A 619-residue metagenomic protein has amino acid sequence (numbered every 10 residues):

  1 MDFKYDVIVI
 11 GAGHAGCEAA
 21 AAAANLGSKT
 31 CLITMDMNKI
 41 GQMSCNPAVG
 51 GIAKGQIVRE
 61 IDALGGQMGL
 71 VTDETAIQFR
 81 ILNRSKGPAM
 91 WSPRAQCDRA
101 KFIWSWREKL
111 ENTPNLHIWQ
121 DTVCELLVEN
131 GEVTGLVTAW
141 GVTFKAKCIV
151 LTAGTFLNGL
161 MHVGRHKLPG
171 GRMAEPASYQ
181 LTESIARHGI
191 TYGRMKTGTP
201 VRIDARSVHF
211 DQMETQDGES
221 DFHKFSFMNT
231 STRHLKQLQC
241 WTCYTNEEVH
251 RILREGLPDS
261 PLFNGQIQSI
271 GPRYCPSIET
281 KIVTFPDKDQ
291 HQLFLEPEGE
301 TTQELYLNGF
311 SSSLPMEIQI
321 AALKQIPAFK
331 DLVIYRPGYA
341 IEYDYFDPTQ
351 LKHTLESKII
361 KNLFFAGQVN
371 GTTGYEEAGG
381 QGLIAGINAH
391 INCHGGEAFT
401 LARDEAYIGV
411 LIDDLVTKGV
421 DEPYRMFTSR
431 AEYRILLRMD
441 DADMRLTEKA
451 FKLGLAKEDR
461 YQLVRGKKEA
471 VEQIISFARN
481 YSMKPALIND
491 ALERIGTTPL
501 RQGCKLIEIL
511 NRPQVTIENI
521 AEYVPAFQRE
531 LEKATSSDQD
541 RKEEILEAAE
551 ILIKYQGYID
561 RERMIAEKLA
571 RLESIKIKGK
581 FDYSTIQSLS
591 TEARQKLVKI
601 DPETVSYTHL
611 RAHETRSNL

Functional and structural regions predicted by a protein language model:
F3-G13: Beta1/beta-strand and adjacent pyrophosphate-binding region of the FAD-binding site in flavoprotein oxidoreductases
K4, A21-E125, W140, T152-P169 (+4 more regions): Conserved N-terminal/central alpha/beta ligand/cofactor-binding core
K54, E183-I320, I408, T417-D490 (+2 more regions): An anion/pyrophosphate-binding glycine-rich loop and adjacent beta-alpha core in soluble alpha-beta enzymes
A139-C148: Core beta-strand elements of the Rossmann-like FAD/NAD(P) dinucleotide-binding domain in flavoenzyme oxidoreductases
Y306-T372, T400-D413, K542-K596, T604: A glycine-rich dinucleotide-binding beta-alpha-beta segment and adjacent secondary-structure elements that constitute
G379-F399: Internal hydrophobic alpha-helix adjacent to the cofactor/substrate pocket in enzyme cavities
R430, T447-T604, R616: Extended, charge-enriched "interface" segments that sit outside catalytic cores
T608-T615: Conserved small/polar residues in nucleotide/adenosyl-binding loops
